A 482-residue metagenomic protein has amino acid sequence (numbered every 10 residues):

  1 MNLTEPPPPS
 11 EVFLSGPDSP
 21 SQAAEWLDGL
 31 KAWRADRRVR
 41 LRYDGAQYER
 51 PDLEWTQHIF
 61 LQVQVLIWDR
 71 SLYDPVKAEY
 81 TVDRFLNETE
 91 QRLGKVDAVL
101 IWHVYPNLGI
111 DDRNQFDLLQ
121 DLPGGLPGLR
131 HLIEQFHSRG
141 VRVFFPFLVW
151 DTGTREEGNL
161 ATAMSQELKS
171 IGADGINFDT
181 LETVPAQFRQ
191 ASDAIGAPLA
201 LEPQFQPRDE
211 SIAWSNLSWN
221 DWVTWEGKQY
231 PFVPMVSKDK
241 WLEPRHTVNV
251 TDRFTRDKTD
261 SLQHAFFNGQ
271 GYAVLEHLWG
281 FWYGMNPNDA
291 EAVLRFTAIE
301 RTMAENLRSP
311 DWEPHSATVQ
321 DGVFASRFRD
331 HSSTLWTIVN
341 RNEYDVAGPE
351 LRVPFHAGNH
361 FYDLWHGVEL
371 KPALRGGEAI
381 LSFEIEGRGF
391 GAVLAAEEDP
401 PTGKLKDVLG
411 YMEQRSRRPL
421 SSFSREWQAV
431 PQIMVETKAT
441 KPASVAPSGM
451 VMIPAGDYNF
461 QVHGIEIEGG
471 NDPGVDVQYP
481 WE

Functional and structural regions predicted by a protein language model:
D18-S19, A23, L27, A197-E350 (+1 more regions): Active-site-proximal substrate-binding groove within the catalytic cores of carbohydrate-active enzymes
S21-E79, H103-P106, S444-P454, N459: An acidic-aromatic substrate-binding cleft motif
V63-I67, D97-I101, V143-F145, G175-F178 (+4 more regions): Structural recognition of the beta-strand scaffold that forms the well-ordered cores of secreted hydrolase catalytic
R84-Y105, S170-A173: Catalytic domains of carbohydrate-active enzymes, especially glycoside hydrolases
G109-D260: Aromatic- and carboxylate-enriched substrate-binding clefts and catalytic-loop regions of carbohydrate-active enzymes
H360-S382: Solvent-exposed beta-strand/loop surfaces of large extracellular or lumenal domains
G376-S416: C-terminal beta-strand-rich structural cap/linker in extracellular carbohydrate-active enzymes
D399-E482: Extended beta-strand/loop cores of jelly-roll/beta-sandwich
